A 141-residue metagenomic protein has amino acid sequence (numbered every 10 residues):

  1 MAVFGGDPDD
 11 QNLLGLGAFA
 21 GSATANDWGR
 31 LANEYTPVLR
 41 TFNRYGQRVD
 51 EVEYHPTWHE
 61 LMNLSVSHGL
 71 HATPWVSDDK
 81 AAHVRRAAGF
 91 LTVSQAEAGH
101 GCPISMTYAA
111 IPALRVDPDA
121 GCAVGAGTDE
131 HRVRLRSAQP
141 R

Functional and structural regions predicted by a protein language model:
M1-D79: Extended, charge-enriched "interface" segments that sit outside catalytic cores
Y54-R141: Glycine-rich flavin
